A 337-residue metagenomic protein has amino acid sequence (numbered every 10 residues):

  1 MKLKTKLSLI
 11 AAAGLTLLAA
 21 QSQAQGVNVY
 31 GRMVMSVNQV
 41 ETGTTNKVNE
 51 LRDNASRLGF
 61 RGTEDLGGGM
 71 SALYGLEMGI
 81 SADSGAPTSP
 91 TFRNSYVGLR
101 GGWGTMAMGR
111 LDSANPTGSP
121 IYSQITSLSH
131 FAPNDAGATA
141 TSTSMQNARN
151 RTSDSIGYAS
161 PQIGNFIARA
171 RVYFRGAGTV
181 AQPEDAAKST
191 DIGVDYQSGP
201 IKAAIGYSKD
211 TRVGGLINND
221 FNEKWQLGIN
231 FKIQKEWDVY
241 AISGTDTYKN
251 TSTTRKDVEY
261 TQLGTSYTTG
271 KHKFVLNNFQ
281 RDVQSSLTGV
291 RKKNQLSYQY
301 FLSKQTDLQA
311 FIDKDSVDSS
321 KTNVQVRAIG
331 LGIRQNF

Functional and structural regions predicted by a protein language model:
M1-Q25: Gram-negative bacterial Sec-dependent N-terminal signal peptides
Q25-N38, K47-A177, A186-K188, V194-K202: Outer membrane beta-barrel
V27, M70-A72, W103-A107, N165-A168 (+4 more regions): Repeated loop/turn-to-beta-strand initiation elements of outer-membrane beta-barrel proteins
M35-E41, M78-A82, D112-A114, V172-G176 (+7 more regions): Transmembrane beta-strands of outer-membrane beta-barrel pores
T44-N49, S81-T88, S142-A148, G176-D185 (+4 more regions): Outer-membrane beta-barrel domain signature
G59-R61, Y96-G98, G157-A159, G193-D195 (+5 more regions): Outer-membrane beta-barrel architecture
D185-L296: Detector for outer-membrane/organellar transmembrane beta-barrel domains, recognizing the amphipathic beta-strand
T269, Y300-L302, Q325-F337: Outer-membrane beta-barrel "beta-signal"
